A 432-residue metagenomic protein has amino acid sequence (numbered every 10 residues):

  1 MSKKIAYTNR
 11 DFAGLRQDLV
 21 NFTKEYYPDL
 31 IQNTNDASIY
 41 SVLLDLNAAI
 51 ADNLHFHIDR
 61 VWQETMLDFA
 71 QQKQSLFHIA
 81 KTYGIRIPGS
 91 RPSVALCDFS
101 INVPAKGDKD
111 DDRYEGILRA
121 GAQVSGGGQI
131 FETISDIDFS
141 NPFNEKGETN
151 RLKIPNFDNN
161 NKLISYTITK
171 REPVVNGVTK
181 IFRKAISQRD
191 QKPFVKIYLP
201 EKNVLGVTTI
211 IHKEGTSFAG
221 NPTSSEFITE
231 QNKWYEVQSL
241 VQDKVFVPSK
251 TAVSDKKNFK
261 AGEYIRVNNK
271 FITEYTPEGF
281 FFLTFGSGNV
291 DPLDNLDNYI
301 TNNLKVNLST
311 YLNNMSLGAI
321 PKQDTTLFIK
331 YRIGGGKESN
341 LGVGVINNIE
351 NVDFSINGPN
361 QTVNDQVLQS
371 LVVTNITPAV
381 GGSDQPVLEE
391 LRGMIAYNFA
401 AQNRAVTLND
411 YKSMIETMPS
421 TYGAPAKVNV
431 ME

Functional and structural regions predicted by a protein language model:
M1-E432: Signature of Asx- and small-polar-rich beta-strand/turn repeats characteristic of beta-solenoid architectures
